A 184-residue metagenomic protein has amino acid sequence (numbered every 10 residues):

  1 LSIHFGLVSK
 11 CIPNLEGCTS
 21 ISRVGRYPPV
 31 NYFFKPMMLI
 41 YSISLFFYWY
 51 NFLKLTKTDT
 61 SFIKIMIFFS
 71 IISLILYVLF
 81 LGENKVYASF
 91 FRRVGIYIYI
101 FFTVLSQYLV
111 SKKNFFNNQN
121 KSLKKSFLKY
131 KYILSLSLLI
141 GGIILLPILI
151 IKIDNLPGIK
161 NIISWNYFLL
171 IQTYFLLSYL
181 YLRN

Functional and structural regions predicted by a protein language model:
L1-C11: Alpha-helical transmembrane segments of multi-pass membrane proteins
S20-S42: Interfacial helix-start motif at the membrane-water boundary
V30-M38, S61-K64, F91-Y97, K131-L134 (+1 more regions): Transmembrane alpha-helices of multi-pass eukaryotic membrane proteins
F34-F47, Y99-K112, Y167-R183: Hydrophobic cores of alpha-helical transmembrane segments in multi-pass inner/ER membrane proteins, independent
F47-F69: Cytoplasmic juxtamembrane regions at transmembrane-helix boundaries
L53-K54, L79-Y87, L145-L156: Juxtamembrane "helix-exit" motif on the non-cytosolic side of transmembrane helices
S70-K125: Membrane-proximal helix-loop-helix units in multi-pass membrane proteins
V110-N184: Terminal transmembrane helical module of multi-pass membrane proteins
